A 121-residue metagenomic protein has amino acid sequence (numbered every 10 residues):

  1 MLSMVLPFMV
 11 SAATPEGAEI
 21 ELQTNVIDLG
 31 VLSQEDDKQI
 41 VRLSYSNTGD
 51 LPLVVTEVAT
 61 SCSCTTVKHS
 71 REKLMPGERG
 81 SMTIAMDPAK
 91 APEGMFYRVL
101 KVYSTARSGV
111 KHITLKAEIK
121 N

Functional and structural regions predicted by a protein language model:
M1-F8: Bacterial N-terminal signal peptides
A12-T48, I119-N121: Beta-sheet-dominated interaction scaffolds and their linkers
I27, E78-I84: Short strand-edge motifs at loop-to-beta-strand transitions and within beta-strands of extracellular beta-rich domains
E35-R42, A89-V99: Short, solvent-exposed loop/turn segments enriched in Ser/Thr/Gly
V41-N47, I84, R98-Y103, L115: Buried hydrophobic-core signal for structured, non-transmembrane domains
T48-L51, K90, A106: Short, acidic/polar linear motifs in exposed loop/turn regions
D50-R79: Surface-exposed binding patches on compact interaction domains or structured appendages
P92-N121: Terminal connector regions
